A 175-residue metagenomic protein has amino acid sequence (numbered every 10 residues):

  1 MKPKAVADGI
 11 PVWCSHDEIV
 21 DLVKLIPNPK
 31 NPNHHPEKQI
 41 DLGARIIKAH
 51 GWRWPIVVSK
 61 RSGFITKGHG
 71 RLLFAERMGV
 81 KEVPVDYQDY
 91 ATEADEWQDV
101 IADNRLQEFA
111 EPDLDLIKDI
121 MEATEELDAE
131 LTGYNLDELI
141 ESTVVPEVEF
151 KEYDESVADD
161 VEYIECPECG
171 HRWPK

Functional and structural regions predicted by a protein language model:
M1-D89, E93-K175: Short, charged/polar connector segments at secondary-structure boundaries
